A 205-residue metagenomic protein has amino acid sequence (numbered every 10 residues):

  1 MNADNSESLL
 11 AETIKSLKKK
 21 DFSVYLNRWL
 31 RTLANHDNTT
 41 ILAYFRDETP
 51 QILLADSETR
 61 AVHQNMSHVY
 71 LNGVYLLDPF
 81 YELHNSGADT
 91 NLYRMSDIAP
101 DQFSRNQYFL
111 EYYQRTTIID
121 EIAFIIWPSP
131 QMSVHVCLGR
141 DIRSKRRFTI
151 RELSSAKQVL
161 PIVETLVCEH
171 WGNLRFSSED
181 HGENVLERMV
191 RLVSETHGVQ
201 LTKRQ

Functional and structural regions predicted by a protein language model:
M1-D4, G198: Non-catalytic regulatory/interaction regions at protein termini and inter-domain linkers
A3, L153, E183-E187: Short, structured helix-loop boundary elements
N5-L17, D21-I142, S155, P161-W171: Regulatory input/activation interfaces that engage signals or partners
V167-N184: Short alpha-helical interdomain "coupling" segment at the junction between an upstream regulatory sensor module
G182-Q205: Helix-turn-helix DNA-binding segment
